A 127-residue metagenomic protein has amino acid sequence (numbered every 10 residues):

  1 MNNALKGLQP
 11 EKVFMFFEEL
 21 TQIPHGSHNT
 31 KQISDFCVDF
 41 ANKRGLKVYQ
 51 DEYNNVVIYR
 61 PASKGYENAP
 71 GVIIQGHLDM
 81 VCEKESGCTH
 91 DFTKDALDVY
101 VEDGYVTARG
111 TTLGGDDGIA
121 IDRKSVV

Functional and structural regions predicted by a protein language model:
M1-I23: N-terminal hydrophobic or amphipathic helices/low-complexity stretches enriched in small/hydrophobic/Pro/Gly
A4-L8, H25-H28, T111-G115: Alpha-helix capping and helix-loop boundary segments enriched in small/acidic/polar residues
E11, K31-Q32, D122: Residue-level recognition of alpha-helix initiation/capping sites
F14, E18, V38, I121-S125: Predominant activation on well-ordered alpha-helical scaffold segments within soluble catalytic domains
L20-I23, R44, V127: Change "in soluble alpha/beta enzymes" to "in soluble alpha/beta proteins
I23-H25, R60, G76, G110: Short glycine-centered, acidic/aromatic-flanked micro-motifs in structured strand/loop junctions that mark active-site
G26-P70: A non-catalytic alpha/beta surface segment that caps or lines the substrate-entry region of metallo-dependent hydrolase
Y66-V127: Active-site metal-coordination/substrate-binding segment of hydrolases, especially metallo-dependent peptidases
